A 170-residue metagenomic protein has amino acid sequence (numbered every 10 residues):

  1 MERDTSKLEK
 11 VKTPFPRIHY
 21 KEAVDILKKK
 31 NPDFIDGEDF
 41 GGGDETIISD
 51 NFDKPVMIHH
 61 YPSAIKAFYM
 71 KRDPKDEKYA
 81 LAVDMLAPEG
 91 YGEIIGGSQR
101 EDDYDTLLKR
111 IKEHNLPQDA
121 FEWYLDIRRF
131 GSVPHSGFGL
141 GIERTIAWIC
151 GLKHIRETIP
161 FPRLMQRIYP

Functional and structural regions predicted by a protein language model:
M1-G92, E113-V133: Metal-assisted phosphate- and nucleotidyl-transfer catalytic regions
P74, R100-E101: A short, sequence-level motif marking secondary-structure junctions
G96-S98, Y104-P170: Active-site pocket scaffolds in enzymes
